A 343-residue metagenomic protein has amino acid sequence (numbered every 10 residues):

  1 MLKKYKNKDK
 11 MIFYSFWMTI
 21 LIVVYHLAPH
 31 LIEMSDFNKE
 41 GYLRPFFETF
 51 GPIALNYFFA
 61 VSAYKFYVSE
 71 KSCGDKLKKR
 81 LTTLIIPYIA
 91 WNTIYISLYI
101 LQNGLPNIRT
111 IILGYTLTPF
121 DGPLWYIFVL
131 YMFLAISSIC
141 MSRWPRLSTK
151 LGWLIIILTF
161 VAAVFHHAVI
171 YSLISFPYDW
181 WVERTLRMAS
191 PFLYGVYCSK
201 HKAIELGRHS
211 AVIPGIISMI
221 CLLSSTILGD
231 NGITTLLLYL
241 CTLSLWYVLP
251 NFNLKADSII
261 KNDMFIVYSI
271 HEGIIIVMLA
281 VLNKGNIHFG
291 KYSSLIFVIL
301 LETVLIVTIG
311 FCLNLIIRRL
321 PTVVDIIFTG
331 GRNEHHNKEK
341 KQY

Functional and structural regions predicted by a protein language model:
M1-V161, G285-Y343: Membrane-cytosol interface segments of multi-pass membrane proteins, especially ER/Golgi lipid-handling enzymes
I20-L27, W91-T93, S97, I156-I170 (+2 more regions): Aromatic-anchored segments of alpha-helical transmembrane domains
V24-S35, I100-Q102, W180-A189, L238-Y247: Hydrophobic alpha-helical transmembrane segments
H26-H30, F66, I96-N103, S142 (+8 more regions): Transmembrane helix-loop junctions and nearby membrane-interface residues
E40-Y42, I108-P119, S142-R143, V169-F176 (+4 more regions): Short juxtamembrane and helix-loop transition motifs at transmembrane-helix boundaries in membrane proteins
L43-L55, G114-V129, A168-P191, L222-S244 (+2 more regions): Interfacial loop-to-helix transition and helix-capping segments at the boundaries of transmembrane helices
F59-F66, E70, M132-C140, S190-K202 (+6 more regions): Transmembrane alpha-helical segments
L186, K200-I266, G273-L301: Alpha-helical transmembrane segments and terminal signal-anchor/GPI-anchor hydrophobic tails, characterized by long
